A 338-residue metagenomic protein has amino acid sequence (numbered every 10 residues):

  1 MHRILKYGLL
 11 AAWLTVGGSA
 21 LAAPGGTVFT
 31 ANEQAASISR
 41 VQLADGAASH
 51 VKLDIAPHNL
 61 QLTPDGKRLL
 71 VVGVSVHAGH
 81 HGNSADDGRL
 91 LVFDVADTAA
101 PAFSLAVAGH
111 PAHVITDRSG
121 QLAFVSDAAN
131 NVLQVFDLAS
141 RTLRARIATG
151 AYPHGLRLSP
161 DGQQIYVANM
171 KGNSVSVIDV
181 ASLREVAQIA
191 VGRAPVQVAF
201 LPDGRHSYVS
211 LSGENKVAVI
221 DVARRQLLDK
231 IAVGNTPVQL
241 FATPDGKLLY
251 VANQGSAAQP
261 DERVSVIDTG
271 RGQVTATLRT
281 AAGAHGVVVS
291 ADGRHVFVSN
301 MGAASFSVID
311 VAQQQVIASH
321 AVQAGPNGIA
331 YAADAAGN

Functional and structural regions predicted by a protein language model:
M1-L9: Bacterial N-terminal signal peptides that target proteins for export
L10-N338: Predominantly soluble domains enriched in secretory-pathway, periplasmic, or organellar proteins
